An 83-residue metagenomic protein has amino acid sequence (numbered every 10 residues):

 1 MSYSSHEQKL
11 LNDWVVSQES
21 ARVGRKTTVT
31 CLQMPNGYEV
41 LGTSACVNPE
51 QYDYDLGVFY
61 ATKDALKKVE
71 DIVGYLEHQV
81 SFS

Functional and structural regions predicted by a protein language model:
M1-S83: Domain-level marker for long, solvent-exposed, non-transmembrane regions
